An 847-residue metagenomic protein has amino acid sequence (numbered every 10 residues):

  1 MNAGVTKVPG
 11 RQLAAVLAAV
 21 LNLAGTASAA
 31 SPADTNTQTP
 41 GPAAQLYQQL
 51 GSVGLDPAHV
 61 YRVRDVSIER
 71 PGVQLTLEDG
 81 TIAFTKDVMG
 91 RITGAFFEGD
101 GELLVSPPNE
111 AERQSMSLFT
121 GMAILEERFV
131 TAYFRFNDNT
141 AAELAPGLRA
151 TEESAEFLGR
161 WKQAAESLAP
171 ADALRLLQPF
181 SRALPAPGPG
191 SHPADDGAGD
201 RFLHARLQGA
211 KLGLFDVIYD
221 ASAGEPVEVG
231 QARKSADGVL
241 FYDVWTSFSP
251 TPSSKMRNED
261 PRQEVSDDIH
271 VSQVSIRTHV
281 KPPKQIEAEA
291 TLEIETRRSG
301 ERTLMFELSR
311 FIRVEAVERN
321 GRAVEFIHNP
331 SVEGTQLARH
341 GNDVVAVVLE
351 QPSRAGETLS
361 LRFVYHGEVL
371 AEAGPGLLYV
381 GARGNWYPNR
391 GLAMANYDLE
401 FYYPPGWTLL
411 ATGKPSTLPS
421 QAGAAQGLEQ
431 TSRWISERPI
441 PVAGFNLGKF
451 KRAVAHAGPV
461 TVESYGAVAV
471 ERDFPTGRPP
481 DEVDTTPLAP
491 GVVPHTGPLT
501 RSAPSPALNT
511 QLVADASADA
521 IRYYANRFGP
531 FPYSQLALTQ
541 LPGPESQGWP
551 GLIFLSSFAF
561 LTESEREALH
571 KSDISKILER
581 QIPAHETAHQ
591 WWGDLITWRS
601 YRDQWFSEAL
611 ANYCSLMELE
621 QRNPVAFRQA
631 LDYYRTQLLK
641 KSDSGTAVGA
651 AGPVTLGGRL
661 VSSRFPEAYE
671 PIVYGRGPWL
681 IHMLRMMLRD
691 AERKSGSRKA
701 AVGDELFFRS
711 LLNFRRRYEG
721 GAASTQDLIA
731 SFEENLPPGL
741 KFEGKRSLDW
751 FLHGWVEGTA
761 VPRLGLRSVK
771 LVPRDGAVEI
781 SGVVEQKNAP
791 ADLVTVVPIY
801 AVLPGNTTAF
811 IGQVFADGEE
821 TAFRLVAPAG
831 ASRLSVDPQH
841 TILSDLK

Functional and structural regions predicted by a protein language model:
P32-E287, Y387, G391, D749-G754: N-terminal, polar/Ser/Thr-rich
P71-L75, T81-L125, F129-Y133, Q263 (+4 more regions): Solvent-exposed beta-strand/loop surfaces of large extracellular or lumenal domains
S253-T291, E295-R302, E307-F311, E315 (+3 more regions): Hydrophobic helix-coil surface modules that form long, contiguous segments used for peptide/substrate interaction
E259-E264, V348, A355, V364-P404 (+1 more regions): Glycine/proline-rich low-complexity spacer/linker segments in large multi-domain proteins
R298, L499-T500, P532, E670-I780: Amphipathic alpha-helical substructures
R302-L304, R310-G321, L410, K745 (+2 more regions): Beta-strand-rich binding/interaction modules
F401, R522-A525, L569-L639, Y674: Zinc-dependent metallopeptidase catalytic helix centered on the HExxH motif and its immediate flanking segment
E608, N612-M687, A691, S695 (+2 more regions): Acidic/His/Gly-enriched intrinsically disordered linker/tail segments that often contain short helix/coil "MoRF-like"
